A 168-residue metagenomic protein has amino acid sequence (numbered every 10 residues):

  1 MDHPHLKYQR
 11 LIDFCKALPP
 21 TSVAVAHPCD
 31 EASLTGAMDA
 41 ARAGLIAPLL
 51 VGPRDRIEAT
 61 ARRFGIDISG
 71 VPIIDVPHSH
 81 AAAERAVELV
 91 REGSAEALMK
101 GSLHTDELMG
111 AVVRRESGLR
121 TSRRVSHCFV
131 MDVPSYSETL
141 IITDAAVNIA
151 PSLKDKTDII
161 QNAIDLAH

Functional and structural regions predicted by a protein language model:
M1-L49, P53-H168: Anion-binding alpha/beta catalytic cores of soluble intermediary-metabolism enzymes, centered on
